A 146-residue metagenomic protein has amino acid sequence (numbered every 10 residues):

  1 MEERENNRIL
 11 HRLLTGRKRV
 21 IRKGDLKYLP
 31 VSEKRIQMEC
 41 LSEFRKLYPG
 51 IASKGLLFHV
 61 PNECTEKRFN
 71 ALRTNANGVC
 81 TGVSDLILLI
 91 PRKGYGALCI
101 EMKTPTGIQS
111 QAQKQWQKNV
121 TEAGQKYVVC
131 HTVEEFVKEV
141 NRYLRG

Functional and structural regions predicted by a protein language model:
M1-G146: Catalytic phosphate/metal-binding cores of nucleic-acid and nucleotide-processing enzymes, i.e., regions that mediate
